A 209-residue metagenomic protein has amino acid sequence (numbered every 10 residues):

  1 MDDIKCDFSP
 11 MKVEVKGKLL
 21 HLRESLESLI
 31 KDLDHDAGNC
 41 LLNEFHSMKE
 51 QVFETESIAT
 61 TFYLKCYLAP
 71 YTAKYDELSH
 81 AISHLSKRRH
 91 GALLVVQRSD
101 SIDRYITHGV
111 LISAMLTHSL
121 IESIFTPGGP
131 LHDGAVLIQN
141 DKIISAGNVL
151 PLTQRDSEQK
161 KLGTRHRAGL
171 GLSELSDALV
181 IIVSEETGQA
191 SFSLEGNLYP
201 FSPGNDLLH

Functional and structural regions predicted by a protein language model:
M1-H209: Divalent-cation
